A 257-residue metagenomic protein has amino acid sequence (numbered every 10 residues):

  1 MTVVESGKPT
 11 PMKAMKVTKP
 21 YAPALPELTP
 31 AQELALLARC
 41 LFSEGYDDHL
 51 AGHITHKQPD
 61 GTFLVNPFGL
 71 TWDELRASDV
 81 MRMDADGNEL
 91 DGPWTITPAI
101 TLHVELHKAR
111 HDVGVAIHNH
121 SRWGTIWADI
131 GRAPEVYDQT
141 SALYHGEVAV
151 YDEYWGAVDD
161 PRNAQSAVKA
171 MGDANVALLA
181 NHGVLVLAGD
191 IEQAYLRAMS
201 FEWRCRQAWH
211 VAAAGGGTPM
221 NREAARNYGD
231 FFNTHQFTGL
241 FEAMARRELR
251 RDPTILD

Functional and structural regions predicted by a protein language model:
T2-D257: Glycine-rich flexible loops
